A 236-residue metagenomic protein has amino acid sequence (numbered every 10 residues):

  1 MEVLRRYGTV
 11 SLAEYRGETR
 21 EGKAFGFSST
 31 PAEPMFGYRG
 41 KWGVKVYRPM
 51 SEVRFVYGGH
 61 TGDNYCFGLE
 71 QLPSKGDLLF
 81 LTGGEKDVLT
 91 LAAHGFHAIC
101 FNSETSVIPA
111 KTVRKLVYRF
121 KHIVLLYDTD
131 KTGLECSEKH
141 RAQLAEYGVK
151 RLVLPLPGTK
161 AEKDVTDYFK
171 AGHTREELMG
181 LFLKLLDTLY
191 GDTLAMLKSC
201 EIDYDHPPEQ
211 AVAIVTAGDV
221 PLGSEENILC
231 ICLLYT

Functional and structural regions predicted by a protein language model:
M1-K41, D63-D77, L183-S224: TOPRIM metal-binding catalytic domain and adjacent DNA-binding surface shared by DnaG-type primases
L12-F120, S137: Phosphate-handling DNA/RNA-contact segment within nucleic-acid enzymes
L79-L81, F120-T132, P155: Acidic beta-strand-to-loop metal/phosphate-binding motif
N102-V107, D128-T129, L156-G158: Short, acidic/turn-prone active-site loops that include or flank metal/cofactor- and phosphate-binding residues
V113, E135-Y147: Short, aromatic/basic amphipathic alpha-helical patches
V113-Y118, E162-E177: Short, surface-exposed amphipathic charged segments that create phosphate/polyanion-binding patches used for binding
K150-K160: A generic structural motif
Y235-T236: Conserved small/polar residues in nucleotide/adenosyl-binding loops
